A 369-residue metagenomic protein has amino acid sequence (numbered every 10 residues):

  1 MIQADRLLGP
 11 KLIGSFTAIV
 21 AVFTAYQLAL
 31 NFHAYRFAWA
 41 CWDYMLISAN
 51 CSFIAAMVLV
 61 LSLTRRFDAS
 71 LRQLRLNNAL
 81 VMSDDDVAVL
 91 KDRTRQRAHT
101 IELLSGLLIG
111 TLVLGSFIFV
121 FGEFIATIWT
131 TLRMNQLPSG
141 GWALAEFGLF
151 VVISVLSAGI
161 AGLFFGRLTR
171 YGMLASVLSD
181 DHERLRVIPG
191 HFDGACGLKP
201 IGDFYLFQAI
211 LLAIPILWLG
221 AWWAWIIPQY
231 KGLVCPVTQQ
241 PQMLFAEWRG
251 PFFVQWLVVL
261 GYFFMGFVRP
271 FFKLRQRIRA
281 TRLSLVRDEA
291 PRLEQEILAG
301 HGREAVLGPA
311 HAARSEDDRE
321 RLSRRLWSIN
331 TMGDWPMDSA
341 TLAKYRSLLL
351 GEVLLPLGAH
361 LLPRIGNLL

Functional and structural regions predicted by a protein language model:
M1-L185, L206: Transmembrane-helix bundle segments that line or gate the permeation/cavity pathway in multi-pass membrane proteins
I2-V20, D85-F119, E146-L149, I188-G220 (+1 more regions): Loop-to-transmembrane boundary segments
D68, L283, E352-P356: Conserved structured core elements
Q73-K91, G172-P200, R279-L307: Juxtamembrane inter-helical linkers in multi-pass membrane proteins
V120-L274: Generic multipass alpha-helical transmembrane bundles of integral membrane proteins
L219-L350, R364: Membrane-proximal, solvent-exposed terminal domains/tails of membrane-associated proteins
A359-L369: Juxtamembrane boundary at the C-terminal end of a transmembrane helix
